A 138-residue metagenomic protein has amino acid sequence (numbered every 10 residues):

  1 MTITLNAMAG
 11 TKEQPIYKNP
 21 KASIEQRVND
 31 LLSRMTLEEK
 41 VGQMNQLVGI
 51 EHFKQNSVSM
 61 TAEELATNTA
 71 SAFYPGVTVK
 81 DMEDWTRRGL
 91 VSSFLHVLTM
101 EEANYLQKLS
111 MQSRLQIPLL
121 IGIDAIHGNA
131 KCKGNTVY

Functional and structural regions predicted by a protein language model:
M1-E13: Bacterial Sec-dependent N-terminal signal peptides
G10-Y138: N-terminal beta-rich core of secreted/periplasmic extracellular enzymes
